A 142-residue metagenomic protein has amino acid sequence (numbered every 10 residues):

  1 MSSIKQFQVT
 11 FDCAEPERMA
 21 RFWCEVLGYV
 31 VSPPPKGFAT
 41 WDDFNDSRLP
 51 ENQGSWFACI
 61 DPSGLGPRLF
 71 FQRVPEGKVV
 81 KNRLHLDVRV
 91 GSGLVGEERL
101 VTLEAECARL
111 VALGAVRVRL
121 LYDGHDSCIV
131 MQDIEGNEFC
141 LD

Functional and structural regions predicted by a protein language model:
S2-F11, L27, P33, D43-R48 (+3 more regions): Vicinal oxygen chelate
F11-R18: Short acidic-aromatic low-complexity motifs
R18-A20, L94-A105: Short, conserved charged micro-motifs
C24: Catalytic phosphate/metal-binding cores of nucleic-acid and nucleotide-processing enzymes, i.e., regions that mediate
